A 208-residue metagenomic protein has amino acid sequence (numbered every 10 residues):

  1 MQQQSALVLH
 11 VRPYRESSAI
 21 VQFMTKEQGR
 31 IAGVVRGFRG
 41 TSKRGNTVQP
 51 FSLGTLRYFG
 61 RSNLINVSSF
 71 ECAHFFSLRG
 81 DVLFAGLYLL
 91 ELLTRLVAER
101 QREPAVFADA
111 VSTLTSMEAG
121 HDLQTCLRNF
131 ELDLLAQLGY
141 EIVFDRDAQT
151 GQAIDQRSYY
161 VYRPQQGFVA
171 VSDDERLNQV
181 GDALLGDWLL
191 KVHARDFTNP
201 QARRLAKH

Functional and structural regions predicted by a protein language model:
M1-A19, M24-H208: Non-catalytic alpha-helical scaffolds and adjoining flexible linkers that form interface surfaces for assembly
